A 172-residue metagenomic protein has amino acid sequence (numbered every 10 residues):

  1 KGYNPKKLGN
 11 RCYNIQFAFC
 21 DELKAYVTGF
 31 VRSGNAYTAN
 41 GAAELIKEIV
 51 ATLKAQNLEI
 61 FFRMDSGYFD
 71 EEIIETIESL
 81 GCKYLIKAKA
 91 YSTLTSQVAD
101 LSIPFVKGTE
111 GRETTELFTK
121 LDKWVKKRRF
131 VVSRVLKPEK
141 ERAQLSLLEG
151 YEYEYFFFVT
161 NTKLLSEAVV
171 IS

Functional and structural regions predicted by a protein language model:
K1, K24, F61-F69, Y84 (+2 more regions): Short, conserved catalytic/metal-binding motifs centered on acidic residues
K1-A18: Active-site-proximal, Lys/Arg-enriched surface segment that forms a nucleic-acid-binding/basic interface patch
D21-S33: Gly-rich Lys/Arg/Thr-decorated short loops/hinges at beta-loop-alpha junctions or inter-strand turns that position
V31-T52, F157: Active-site beta-loop-alpha junctions of metal-dependent nucleic acid enzymes, especially the RNase H-like/DDE
A43, T52-K54, L58-G67: A conserved hydrophobic secondary-structure block that centers on an alpha-helix together with its immediately flanking
K54, I74-K83: Short, surface-exposed basic-aromatic patches at helix termini and helix-loop junctions that form
D70-I77, T95-A99: A short acidic (Asp/Glu
K83, K87-S172: An anionic, glycine-rich sequence signature occurring as long contiguous blocks
